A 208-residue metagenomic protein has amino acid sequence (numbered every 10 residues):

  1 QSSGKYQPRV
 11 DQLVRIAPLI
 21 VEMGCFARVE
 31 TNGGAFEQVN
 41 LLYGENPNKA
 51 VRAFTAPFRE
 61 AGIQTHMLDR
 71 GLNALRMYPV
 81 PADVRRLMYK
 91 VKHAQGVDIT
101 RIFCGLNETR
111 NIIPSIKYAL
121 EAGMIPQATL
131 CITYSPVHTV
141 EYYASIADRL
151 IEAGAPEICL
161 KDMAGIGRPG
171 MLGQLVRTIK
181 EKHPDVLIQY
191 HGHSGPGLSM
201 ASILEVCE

Functional and structural regions predicted by a protein language model:
Q1-S2, A128-P136, P156-R168, I188 (+1 more regions): Active-site-proximal beta-alpha loop/turn segments in soluble metabolic enzymes
Q1-T31, Q38-V39: Conserved N-terminal beta1-alpha1 strand-loop-helix module at the mouth
S3, P169-P184, I188: Active-site/ligand-binding-proximal alpha/beta "capping" segment
P18, A27-D148, G165-R168: Active-site beta->alpha loop and helix N-cap motifs at the rims of alpha/beta catalytic domains
V21-E22, H93, I151, C207: Non-catalytic positions within long, well-ordered alpha-helices that form the structural scaffold/packing of enzyme
G24-F26, V97-I99, A155, D185: A structural motif
E141-I146, L150, P196-C207: Catalytic cores of alpha/beta
